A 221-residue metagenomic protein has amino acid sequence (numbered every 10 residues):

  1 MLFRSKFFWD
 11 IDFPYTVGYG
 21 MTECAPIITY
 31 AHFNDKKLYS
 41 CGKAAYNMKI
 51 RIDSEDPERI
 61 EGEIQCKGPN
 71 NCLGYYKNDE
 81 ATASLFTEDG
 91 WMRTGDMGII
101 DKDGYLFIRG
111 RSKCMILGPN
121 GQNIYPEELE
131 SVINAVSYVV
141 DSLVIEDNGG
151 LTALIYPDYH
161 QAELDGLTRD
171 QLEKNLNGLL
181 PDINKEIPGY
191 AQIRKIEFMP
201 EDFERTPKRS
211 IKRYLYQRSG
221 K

Functional and structural regions predicted by a protein language model:
M1-K36, D141: Gly/Ser/Thr-rich phosphate-binding loop
G20, G42, D96: Active-site glycine-centered loops adjacent to acidic/histidine catalytic or metal-binding residues that shape
I50, G104, I133, A153 (+2 more regions): Residue-level signal for inorganic ion chemistry
I50-I52, D96-I100, V144: A structural signal for short hydrophobic beta-strand segments in well-ordered beta-sheet cores
E58-R59, E63-G118, A135: Conserved ATP-binding/catalytic segment of the ANL
N71, Y105-V132, Q161-Q171, P188-I193: Adenylate-forming
M97, A135-Y159: C-terminal boundary motif of the adenylate-forming
I116, D141, E146-G149, L180-K221: Conserved C-terminal "lid"/linker of ANL adenylate-forming enzymes
